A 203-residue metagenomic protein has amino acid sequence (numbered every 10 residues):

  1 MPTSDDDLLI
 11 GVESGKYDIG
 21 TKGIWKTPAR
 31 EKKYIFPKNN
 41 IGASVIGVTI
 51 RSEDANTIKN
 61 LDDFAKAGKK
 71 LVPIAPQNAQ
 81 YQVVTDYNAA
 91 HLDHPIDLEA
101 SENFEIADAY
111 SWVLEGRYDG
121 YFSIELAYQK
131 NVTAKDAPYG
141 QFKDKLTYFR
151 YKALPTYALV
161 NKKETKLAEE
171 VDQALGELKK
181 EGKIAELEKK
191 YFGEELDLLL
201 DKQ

Functional and structural regions predicted by a protein language model:
M1-I24: Extracytoplasmic small-molecule ligand-binding "clamshell" domains of the periplasmic binding protein/Venus flytrap
V12-E13, V48, F64, W112-L114 (+1 more regions): Hydrophobic residues within well-ordered alpha-helices
E13, T21-K32, Q82-D86, L114 (+1 more regions): A ligand-binding cleft/hinge motif common to bilobed small-molecule-binding domains
I41, G47-T49, V72-Y87, E125: Extracytoplasmic ligand-binding site segments that recognize negatively charged/polar headgroups
G42-G47, D136-D172, E194-Q203: Periplasmic-binding protein-like
R51-L71: Flexible hinge/capping segments at coil-to-helix
N78-N103, Y110, V132-P138: Ligand-binding cleft/hinge of the Venus flytrap
A79-V83, L175-F192: Periplasmic-binding protein-like
